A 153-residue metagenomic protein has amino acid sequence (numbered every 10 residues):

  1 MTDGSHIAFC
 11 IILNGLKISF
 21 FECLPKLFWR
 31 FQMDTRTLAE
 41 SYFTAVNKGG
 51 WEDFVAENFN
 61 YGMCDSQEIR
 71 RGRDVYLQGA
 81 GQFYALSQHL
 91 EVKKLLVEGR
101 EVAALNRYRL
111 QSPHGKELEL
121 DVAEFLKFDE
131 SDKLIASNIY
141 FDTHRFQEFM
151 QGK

Functional and structural regions predicted by a protein language model:
L16-G49, D53, G152-K153: Short, low-complexity N-terminal intrinsically disordered segments enriched in polar/charged residues
E40, K48-R100: A solvent-exposed, acidic/Ser-Thr-rich amphipathic alpha-helical stretch
A85, L110-E119: Short, cysteine-centered beta-strand-loop-beta hairpins and adjacent loop/turn segments enriched in charged/polar
Q88-E91, L118-E124: Short, surface-exposed coil-to-beta transition loops
G99-Y108, L120: A short hydrophobic beta-strand element
E124-E148: Short beta-strand edge/turn micro-motifs at domain boundaries
